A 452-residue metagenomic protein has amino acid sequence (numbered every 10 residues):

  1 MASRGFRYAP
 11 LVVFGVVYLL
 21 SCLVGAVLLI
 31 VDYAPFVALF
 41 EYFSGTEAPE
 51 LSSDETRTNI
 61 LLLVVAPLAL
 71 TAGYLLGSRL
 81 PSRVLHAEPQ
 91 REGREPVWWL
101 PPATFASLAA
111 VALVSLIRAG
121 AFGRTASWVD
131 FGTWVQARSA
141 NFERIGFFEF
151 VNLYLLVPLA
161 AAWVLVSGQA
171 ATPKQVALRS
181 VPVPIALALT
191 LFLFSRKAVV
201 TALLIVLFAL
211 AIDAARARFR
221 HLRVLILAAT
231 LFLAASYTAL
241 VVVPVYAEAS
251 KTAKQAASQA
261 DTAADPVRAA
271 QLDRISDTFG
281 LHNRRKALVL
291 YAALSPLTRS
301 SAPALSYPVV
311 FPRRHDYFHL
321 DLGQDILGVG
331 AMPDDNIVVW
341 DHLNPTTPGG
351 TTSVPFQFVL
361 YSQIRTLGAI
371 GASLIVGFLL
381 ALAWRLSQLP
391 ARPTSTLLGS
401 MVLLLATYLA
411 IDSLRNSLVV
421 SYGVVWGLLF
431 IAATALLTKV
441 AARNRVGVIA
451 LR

Functional and structural regions predicted by a protein language model:
M1, L155-A170, G371-Q388: Hydrophobic, aromatic-rich transmembrane alpha-helices and their immediate juxtamembrane boundary segments
M1-W98, A202-V243, Q259-A263, S387 (+2 more regions): N-terminal "leader" segments that precede or initiate the main folded domain
L11-I30, P102-R118, S236, R313-G330: Hydrophobic alpha-helical membrane-insertion segments
E41-S53, W128-F147, T347-L360: Juxtamembrane membrane-water interface segments that cap and precede transmembrane helices
S82-R218, R223, F232-E248, V448: Membrane-embedded catalytic interface detector for glycan/lipid assembly enzymes
R138, F142, T238-L379: Small-residue-enriched transmembrane helix-hairpin modules in multi-pass membrane proteins
L178-A188, L225-L231, G377, L397-A406: Central hydrophobic cores of alpha-helical transmembrane segments in multi-pass integral membrane proteins
W340, G349-R452: Hydrophobic alpha-helical segments
